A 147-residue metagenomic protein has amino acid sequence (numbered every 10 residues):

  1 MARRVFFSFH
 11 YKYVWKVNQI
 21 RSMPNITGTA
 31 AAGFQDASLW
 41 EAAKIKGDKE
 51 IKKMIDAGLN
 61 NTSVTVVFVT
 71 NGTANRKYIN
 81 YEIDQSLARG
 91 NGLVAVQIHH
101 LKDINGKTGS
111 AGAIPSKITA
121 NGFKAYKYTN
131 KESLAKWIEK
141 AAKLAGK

Functional and structural regions predicted by a protein language model:
M1-N61, I138, A142-K147: Conserved N-terminal substructure of TIR/SEFIR domains
R4-F6, Q19, K46, H100-K147: C-terminal interaction surface of TIR/SEFIR-family domains
G33-S38, Q97-H99, T129: Residues at the C-termini of beta-strands that transition into short coil/loop
I51-T65, S116-Y128: A broadly tuned preference for mixed-charge, low-complexity surface segments
M54, Y81, A113: Short Gly/charged-rich anion-binding patches and loops
G58-D84, A95-K102: Conserved beta-strand-loop-alpha-helix hinge of the TIR/SEFIR fold
L87: Anion (oxyanion) recognition and catalysis
